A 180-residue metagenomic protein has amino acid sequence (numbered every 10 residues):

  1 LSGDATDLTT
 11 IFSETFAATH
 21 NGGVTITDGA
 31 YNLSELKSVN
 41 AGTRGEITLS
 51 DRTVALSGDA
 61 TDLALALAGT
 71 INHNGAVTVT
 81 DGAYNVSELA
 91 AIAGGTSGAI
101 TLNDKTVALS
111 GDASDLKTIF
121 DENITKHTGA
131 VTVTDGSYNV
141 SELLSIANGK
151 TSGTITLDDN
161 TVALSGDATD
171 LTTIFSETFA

Functional and structural regions predicted by a protein language model:
L1-A180: General marker for long, soluble alpha-helical cores
